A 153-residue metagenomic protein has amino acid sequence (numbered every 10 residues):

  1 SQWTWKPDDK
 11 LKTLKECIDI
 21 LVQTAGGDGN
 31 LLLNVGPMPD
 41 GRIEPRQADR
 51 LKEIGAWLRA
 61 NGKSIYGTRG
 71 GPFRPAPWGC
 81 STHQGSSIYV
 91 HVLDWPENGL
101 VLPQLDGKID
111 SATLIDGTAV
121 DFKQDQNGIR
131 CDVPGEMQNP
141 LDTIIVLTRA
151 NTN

Functional and structural regions predicted by a protein language model:
S1-N153: Mature catalytic domains of secreted/periplasmic carbohydrate-active enzymes
